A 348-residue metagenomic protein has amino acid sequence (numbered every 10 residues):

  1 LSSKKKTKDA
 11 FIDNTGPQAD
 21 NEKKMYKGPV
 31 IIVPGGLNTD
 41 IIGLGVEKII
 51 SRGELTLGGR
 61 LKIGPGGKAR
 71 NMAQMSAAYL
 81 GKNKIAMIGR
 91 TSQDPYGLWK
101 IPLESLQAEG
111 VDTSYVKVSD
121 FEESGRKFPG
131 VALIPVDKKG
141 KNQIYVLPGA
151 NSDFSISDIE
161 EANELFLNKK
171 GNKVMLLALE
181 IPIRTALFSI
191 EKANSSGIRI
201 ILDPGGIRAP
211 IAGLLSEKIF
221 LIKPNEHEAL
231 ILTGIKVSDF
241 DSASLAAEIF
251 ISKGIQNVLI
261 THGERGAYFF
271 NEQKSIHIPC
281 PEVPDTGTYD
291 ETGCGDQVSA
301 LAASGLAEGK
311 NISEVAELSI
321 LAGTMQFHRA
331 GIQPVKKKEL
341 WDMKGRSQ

Functional and structural regions predicted by a protein language model:
L1-G35, A209, G213-L214, F240-Q348: Conserved phosphate-binding/catalytic region of the ribokinase-like
L1-I88, G97-E104, P279, P284-Y289: Glycine-rich phosphate/adenosyl-contacting loop at the front of the ribokinase-like
F11-G16, S152-S157, I201-I207: Short gly/ser/thr-rich secondary-structure transition/capping motifs
G28, I49-G58, I63, M75-K173 (+1 more regions): Conserved N-terminal subdomain of the carbohydrate kinase-like
I42, Y145, L232-T233, Q326 (+1 more regions): Residues that scaffold the ATP/ADP-binding catalytic core of kinase and kinase-like folds
A77, N194, A307: Gly/Ala-rich phosphate-binding loop of Rossmann-like dinucleotide-binding domains, activating on the conserved
N83, S195-R199, G254-Q256: A short helix->loop->beta-strand "cap" motif at the edges of active sites that frequently abuts
I159-E160, N172-L245, R265-A267: Conserved beta-alpha-beta core of the PfkB/ribokinase-like small-molecule kinase fold
